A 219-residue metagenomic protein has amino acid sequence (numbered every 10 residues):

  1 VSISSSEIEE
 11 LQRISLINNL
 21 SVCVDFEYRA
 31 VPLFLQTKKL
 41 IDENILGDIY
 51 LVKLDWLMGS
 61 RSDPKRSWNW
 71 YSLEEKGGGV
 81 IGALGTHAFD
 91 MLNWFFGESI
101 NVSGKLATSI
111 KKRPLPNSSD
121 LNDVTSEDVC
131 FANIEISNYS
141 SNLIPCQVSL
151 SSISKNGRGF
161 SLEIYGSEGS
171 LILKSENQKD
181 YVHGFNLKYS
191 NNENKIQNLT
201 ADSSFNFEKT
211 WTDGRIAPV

Functional and structural regions predicted by a protein language model:
V1-R29, N44: Beta-strand-loop-alpha-helix segment that lines the small-molecule cofactor/substrate pocket of alpha/beta enzymes
S4-S6, M58-P64, K111-P114, K155-N156 (+1 more regions): A short beta-to-alpha transition loop/helix N-cap that caps and shapes the active-site region
E7, H87-M91, P218: Hydrophobic alpha-helical segments typical of transmembrane helices and their membrane-interface/capping positions
N18-L20, Y139-P145: A short helix->loop->beta-strand "cap" motif at the edges of active sites that frequently abuts
L20, Y28-V124: Predominantly a Rossmann-like dinucleotide-binding segment in NAD(P)-dependent oxidoreductases
D25, K53-L54, S103-G104, N133 (+1 more regions): Short beta-strand segments
T86, S149-G157: Glycine-rich phosphate/pyrophosphate-binding beta-alpha loops
L115-P116, N122-D123, C130, S137-S141 (+1 more regions): C-terminal glycine/acidic-rich active-site capping loop/insertion
